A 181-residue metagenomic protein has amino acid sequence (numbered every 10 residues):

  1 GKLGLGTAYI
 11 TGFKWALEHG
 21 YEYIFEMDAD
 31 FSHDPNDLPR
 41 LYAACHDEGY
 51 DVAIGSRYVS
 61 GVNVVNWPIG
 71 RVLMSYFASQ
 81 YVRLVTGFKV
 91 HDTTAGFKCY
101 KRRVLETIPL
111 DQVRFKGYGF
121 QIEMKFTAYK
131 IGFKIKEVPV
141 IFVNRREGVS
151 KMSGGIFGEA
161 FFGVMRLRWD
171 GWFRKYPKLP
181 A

Functional and structural regions predicted by a protein language model:
G1-E18, Y23-F25, P35-Y118, R145-F162: Acceptor/aglycone-binding surface of glycosyltransferases and processive sugar-polymer synthases
H19, R71, K130, F173-Y176: Short, isolated positions within intrinsically disordered regulatory regions of eukaryotic proteins
D28-S32: The conserved acidic donor/metal-binding loop of glycosyltransferases
N36, D47, R103-V104, G132 (+1 more regions): Terminal low-complexity segments of carbohydrate-biosynthetic enzymes
A53, D92-T93, E137, F173 (+1 more regions): Short, hydrophobic secondary-structure boundary micro-motifs
F88-K89, Q112-K116, K125-F142: Catalytic donor-sugar/metal-binding loop of nucleotide-sugar-dependent glycosyltransferases
I122: Residues forming the Rossmann-fold NAD(P)(H) cofactor-binding site
